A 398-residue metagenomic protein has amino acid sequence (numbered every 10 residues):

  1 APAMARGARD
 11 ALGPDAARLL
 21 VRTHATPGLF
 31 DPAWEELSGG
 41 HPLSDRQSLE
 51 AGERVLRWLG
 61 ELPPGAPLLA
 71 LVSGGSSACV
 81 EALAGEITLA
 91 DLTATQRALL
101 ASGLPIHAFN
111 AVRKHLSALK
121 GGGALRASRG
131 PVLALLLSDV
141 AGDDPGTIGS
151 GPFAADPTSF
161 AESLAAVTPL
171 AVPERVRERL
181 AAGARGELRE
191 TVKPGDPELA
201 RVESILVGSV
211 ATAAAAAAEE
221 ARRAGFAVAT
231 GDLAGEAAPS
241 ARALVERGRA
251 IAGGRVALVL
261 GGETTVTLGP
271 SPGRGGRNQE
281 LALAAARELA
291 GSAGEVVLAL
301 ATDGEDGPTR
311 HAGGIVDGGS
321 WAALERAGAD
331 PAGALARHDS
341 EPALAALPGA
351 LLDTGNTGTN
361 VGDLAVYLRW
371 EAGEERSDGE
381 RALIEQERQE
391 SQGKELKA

Functional and structural regions predicted by a protein language model:
G7-D15, E35, G60, L83-A94 (+5 more regions): A glycine- and small-aliphatic-rich helix-loop capping segment at beta-alpha/alpha-beta transitions that lines
L20-T23, L69-G74, A134-V140, G149 (+2 more regions): Short beta-strand segments
R22-P64, V112-R113: Glycine-rich oxoanion-binding loops at beta->alpha junctions
I87-L104, D156-A171, S271-V297: Gly/Ser/Thr-rich active-site loops/lids in small-molecule metabolic enzymes that frequently grip phosphoryl groups
L100, I106-V172, L180, G349: A glycine/threonine-rich phosphate-anchoring loop and its flanking beta-alpha core in nucleotide/phosphate-binding
L133, A155-A243, R247: Accessory alpha-helical/coil subdomains and C-terminal extensions that flank or cap enzyme catalytic cores
A211, E219, R223-A299, G307-P308: Active-site segments that bind and position negatively charged phosphate/pyrophosphate groups
L283-G373: Internal helix-turn-beta structural module
